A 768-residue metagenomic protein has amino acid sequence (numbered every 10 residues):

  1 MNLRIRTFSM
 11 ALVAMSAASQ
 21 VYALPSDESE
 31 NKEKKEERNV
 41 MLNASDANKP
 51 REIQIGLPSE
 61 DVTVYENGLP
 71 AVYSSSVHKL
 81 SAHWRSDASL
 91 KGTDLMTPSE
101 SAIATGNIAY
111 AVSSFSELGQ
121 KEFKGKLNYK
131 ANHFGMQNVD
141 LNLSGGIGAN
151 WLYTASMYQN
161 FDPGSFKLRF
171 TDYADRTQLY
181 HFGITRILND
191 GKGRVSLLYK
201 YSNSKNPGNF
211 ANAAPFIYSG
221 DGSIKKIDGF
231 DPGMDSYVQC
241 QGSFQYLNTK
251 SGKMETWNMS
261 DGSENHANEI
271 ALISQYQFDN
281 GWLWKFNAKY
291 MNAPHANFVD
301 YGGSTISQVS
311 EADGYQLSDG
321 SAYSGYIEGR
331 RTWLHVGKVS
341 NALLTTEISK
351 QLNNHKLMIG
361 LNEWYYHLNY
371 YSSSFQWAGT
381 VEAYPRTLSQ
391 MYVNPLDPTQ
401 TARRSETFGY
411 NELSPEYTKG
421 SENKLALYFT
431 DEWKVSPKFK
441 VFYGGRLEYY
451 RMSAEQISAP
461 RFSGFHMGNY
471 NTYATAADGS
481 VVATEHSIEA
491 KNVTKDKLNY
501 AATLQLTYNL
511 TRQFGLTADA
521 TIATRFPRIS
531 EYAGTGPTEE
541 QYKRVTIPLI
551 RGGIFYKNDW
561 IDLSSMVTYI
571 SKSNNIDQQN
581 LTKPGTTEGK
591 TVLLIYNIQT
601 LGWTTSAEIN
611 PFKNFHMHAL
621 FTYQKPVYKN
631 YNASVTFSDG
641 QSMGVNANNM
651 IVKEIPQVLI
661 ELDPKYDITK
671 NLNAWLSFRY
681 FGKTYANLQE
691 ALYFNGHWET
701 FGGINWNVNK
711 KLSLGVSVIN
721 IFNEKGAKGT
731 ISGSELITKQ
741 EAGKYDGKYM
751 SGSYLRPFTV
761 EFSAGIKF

Functional and structural regions predicted by a protein language model:
F8, S144, G337, K543 (+2 more regions): Conserved C-terminal beta-signal and adjacent last beta-strands/turns of outer-membrane beta-barrel proteins
Y22-E122: Acidic, small-polar-rich N-terminal luminal/periplasmic segments of exported/outer-membrane proteins
K124, A131-D162, F166-Y237, G262 (+2 more regions): Transmembrane beta-barrel wall of Gram-negative outer-membrane proteins
K124, N150-Y153, D190-L197, G281-W284 (+10 more regions): Repeated loop/turn-to-beta-strand initiation elements of outer-membrane beta-barrel proteins
N209-T256, F298-T332, G379-L413, S453-V493 (+4 more regions): Solvent-exposed loop segments that connect transmembrane elements
N265-P294, S324-G464, T507-N509, K557 (+2 more regions): Face-selective signature of the C-terminal outer-membrane beta-barrel domain
V339, M358, N362-W364, E412 (+5 more regions): Structural signature of Gram-negative outer-membrane beta-barrels, strongest in the C-terminal barrel of TonB-dependent
P437, D562, Y569-S573, G589-Q689 (+2 more regions): Gram-negative outer-membrane beta-barrel transporters
